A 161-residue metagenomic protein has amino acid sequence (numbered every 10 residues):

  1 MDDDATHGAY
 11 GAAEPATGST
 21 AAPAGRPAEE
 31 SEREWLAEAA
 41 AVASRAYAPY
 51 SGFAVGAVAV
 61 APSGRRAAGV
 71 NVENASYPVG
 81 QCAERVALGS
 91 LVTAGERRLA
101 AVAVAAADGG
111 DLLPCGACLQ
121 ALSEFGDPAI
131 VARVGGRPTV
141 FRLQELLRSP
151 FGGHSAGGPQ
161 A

Functional and structural regions predicted by a protein language model:
D2-G11, G18-A48, R97-A161: C-terminal binding/interaction regions
S51-A61: Short beta-strand scaffold segments in enzyme catalytic cores
V60, S90-G95, E124-F125: Alpha-helix C-terminal capping segments
V60-P62, N71-V72: Histidine- and/or cysteine-centered catalytic micro-motif in compact active-site loops
N71-R85: Compact, glycine-rich, soluble single-domain proteins
C82-A103: Short, solvent-exposed cationic patches
